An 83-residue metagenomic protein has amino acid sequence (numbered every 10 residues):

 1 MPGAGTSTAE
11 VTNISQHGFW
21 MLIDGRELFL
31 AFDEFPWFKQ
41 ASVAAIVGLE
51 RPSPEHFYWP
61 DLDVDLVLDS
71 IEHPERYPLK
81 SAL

Functional and structural regions predicted by a protein language model:
M1-L83: Motif-centric detector for short Cys/His coordination patterns
